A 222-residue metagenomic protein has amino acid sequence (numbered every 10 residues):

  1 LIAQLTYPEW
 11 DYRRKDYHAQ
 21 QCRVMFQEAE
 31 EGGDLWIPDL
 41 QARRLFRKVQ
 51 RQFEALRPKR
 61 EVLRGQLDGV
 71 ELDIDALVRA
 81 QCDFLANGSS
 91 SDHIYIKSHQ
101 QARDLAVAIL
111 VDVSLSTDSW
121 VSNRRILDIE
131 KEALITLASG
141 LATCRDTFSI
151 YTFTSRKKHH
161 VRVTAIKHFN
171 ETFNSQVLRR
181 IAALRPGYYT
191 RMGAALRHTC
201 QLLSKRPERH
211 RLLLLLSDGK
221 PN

Functional and structural regions predicted by a protein language model:
L1-V78, G88-A106, V121-S122: Negatively charged
E30-L35, V113-R124, L178-R185: Glycine- and acidic
L77-K97, L134, A195-Q201: Flexible, glycine/threonine-enriched loop-and-boundary segments that flank and lead into catalytic domains of large
S98-I126, S217-D218: MIDAS-like acidic motif and immediate structural context at the N-terminus of von Willebrand factor A/I domains
V111-V113, L134, T199, E208-N222: DG-centered beta-turn motif at the end of beta-strands
T117-F148, T199: …and closely analogous acidic/polar surface helices at protein-protein or active-site interfaces in A-domain-like
D146-V163: Substrate-binding beta-hairpin/strand module that engages nucleic acids
H159-R162, I166-H210: Von Willebrand factor
